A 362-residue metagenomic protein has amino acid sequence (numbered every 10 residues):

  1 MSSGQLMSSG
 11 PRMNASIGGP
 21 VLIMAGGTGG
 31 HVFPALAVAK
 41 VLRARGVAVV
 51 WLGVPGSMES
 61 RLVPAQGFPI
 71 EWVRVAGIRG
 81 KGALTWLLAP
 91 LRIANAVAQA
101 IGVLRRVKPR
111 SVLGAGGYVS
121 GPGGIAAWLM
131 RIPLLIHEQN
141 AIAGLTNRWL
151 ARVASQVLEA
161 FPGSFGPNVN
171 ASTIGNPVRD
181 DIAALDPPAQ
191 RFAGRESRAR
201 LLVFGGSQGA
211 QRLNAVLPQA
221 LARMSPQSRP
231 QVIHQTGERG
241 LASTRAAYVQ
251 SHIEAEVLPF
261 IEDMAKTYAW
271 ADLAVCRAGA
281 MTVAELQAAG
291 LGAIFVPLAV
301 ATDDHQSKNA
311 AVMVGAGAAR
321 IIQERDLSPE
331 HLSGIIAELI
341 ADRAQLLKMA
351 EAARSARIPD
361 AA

Functional and structural regions predicted by a protein language model:
S2-S3, S8-V54: N-terminal subdomain of nucleotide-sugar transferases
I17, L62, Q66, P187-A274 (+3 more regions): Donor-nucleotide binding loops and adjacent catalytic segments primarily of GT-B fold Leloir glycosyltransferases
G18-G26, R45-N95, E238-G240, R325: Conserved nucleotide-sugar phosphate-binding/catalytic loop shared by glycosyltransferases and other
A48, M58, P69, W128-P188: Active-site-proximal region of nucleotide-activated glycan assembly enzymes, centered on histidine/acidic-rich loops
F68-P69, I132-P133, D272-L273, G290-L298 (+1 more regions): Structural loop-to-beta junction motif characteristic of Rossmann-like glycosyltransferase folds
Q99-L113, S120-L135, R148-V153: Glycosyltransferases and closely related glycan-assembly transferases that use nucleotide-activated donors
P109-S111, A269-A284, L291-G292: Acidic donor-binding loop of glycosyltransferase active sites
Q345-P359: A short, well-ordered alpha-helix in the C-terminal region of glycosyltransferases
